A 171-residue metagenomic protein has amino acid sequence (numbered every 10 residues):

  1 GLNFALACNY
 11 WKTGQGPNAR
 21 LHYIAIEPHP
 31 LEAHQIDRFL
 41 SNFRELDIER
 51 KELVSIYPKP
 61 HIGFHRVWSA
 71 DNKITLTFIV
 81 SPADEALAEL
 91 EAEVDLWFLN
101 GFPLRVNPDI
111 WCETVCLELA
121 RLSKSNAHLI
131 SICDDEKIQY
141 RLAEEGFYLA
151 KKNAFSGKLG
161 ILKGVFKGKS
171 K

Functional and structural regions predicted by a protein language model:
G1-P58: SAM cofactor-binding core of SAM-dependent methyltransferases, primarily the Rossmann-like beta-alpha-beta module
I26-P28, W111, D134: Short beta->alpha hinge that forms the Motif I/post-I loop of the SAM-binding pocket
Q35-L90: S-adenosyl-L-methionine
D84, V94-I110: A short SAM/SAH-binding and catalytic strip from SAM-dependent methyltransferases
G101-F102, S131-E136: Short strand-turn motif at the edge of the Rossmann-like AdoMet-binding core
D109-N126: A short glycine-rich, Lys/Arg-flanked "PGG" loop and its adjoining helix->strand segment in the class I
D134-K171: Class I S-adenosyl-L-methionine
